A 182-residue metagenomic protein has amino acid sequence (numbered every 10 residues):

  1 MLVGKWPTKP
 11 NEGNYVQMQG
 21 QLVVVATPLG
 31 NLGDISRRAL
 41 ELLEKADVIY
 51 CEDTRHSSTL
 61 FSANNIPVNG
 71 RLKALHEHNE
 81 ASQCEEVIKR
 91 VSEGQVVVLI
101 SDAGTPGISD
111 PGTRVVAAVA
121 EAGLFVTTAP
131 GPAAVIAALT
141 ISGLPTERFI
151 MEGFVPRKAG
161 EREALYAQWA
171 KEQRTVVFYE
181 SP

Functional and structural regions predicted by a protein language model:
G4-W6, P10-H76: Glycine-rich, flexible N-terminal cofactor/catalytic loop recognition
W6, E12, Q19-G20, A133-P182: Beta-strand/loop-alpha-helix module characteristic of Rossmann-like adenine-cofactor folds
L29-G30, D102-P106, P182: Short glycine-rich anion-binding loops that position phosphate/pyrophosphate groups of nucleotides and phosphorylated
L43-I49, G123-T127, T175-V176: Short active-site oxyanion
C51, D110, Y179-E180: Short beta-strand scaffold positions
A74-E80, V155-K158: Conserved helicase motor
H78-I88: Glycine-rich, highly charged phosphate/nucleotide-binding loops
E93-E152: Short glycine-cluster motifs
